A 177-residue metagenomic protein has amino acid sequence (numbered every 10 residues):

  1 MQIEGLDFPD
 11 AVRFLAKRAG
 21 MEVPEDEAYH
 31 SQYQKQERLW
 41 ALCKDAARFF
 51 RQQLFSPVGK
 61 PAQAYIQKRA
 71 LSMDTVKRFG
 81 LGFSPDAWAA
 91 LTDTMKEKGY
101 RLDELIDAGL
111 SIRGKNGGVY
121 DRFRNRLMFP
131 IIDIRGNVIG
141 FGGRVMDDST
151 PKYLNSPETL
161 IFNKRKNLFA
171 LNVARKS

Functional and structural regions predicted by a protein language model:
M1, P9, K60, A64 (+4 more regions): Short, acidic loop-beta-alpha module within alpha/beta folds
M1-D103, D107, R126, F141 (+1 more regions): Non-catalytic accessory segments of DNA primases and related replication-initiation nucleases
S84, Y120-D121, N163: Residue-level marker of regulatory loop/turn positions in helix-turn-helix DNA-binding domains and in histidine
P85, G114, P151: Short Asp/Glu-rich motifs
K96, I132-D133: Core beta-strand residues in small-molecule sensory/regulatory alpha/beta domains
K96-R124, A174-K176: Short, basic/aromatic recognition patches
